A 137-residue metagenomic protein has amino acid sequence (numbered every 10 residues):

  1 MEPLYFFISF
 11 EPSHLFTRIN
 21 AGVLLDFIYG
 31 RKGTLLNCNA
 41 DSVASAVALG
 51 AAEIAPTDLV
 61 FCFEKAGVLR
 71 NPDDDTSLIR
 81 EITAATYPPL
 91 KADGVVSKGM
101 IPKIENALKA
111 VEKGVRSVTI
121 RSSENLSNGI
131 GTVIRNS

Functional and structural regions predicted by a protein language model:
M1-S137: C-terminal catalytic "cap/lid" subdomain
